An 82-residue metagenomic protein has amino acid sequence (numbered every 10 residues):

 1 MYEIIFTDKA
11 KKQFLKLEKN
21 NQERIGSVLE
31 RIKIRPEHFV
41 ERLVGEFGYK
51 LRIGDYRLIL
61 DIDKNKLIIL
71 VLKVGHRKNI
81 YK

Functional and structural regions predicted by a protein language model:
M1-K12, K16-E23, I34, I53 (+1 more regions): Enriched for short, Lys/Arg-rich terminal
V28-R52: A short, surface-exposed loop/turn module that caps and links secondary-structure elements
